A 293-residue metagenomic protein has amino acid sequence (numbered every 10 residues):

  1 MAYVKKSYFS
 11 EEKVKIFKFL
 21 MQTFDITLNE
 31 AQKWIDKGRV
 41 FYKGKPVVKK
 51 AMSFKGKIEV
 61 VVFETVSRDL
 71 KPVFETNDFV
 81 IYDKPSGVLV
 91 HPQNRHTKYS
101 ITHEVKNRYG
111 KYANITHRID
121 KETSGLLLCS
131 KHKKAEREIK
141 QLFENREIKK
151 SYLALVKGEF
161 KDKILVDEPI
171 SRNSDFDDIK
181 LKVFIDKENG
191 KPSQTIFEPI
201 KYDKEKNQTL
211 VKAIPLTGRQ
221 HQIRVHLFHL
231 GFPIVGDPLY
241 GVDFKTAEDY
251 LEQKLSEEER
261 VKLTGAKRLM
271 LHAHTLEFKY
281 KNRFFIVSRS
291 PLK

Functional and structural regions predicted by a protein language model:
M1-K180, K191-P192, K201-K204, P291-K293: RNA pseudouridine synthases
M1-K33, E205-Q208, R224-K293: Pseudouridine synthases involved in rRNA/tRNA modification
P46-V47, F160, Q220, P233 (+1 more regions): Short, solvent-exposed loop/turn motifs
K133, L216-T217: Loop/turn elements at beta-strand to alpha-helix junctions within RNA-recognition modules
I139, R219-L227: Short beta-strand segments enriched for Tyr within beta-sheet-rich domains, predominantly fibronectin type III
E188-S193, Y240-G241: PP2C/PPM family metal-dependent serine/threonine protein phosphatase catalytic domain, recognizing the conserved
F197: Long C-terminal interaction/binding lobes of large macromolecular proteins
V211-I214: Short histidine-centered loop motifs in beta-beta connectors
